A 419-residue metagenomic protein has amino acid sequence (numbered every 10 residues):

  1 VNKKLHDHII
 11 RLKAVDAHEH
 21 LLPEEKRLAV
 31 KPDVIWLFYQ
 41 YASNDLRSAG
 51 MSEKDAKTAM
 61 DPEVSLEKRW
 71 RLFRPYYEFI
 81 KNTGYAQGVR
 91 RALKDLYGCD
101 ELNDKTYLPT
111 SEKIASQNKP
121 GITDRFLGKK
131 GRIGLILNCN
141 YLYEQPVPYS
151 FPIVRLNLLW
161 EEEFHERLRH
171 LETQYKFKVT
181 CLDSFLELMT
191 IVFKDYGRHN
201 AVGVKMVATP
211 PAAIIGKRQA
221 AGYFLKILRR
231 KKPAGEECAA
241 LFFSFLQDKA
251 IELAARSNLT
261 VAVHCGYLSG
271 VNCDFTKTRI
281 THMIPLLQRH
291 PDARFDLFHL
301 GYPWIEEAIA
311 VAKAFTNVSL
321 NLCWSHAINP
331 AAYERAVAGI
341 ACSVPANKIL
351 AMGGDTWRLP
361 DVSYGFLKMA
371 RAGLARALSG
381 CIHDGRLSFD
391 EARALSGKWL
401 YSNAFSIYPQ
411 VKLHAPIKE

Functional and structural regions predicted by a protein language model:
V1-V15, I35-K94, A346-K348, Y364-E419: Mid-to-C-terminal alpha-helical segments outside catalytic/metal-binding sites
K13-K26, V261-G266: Histidine-centered catalytic micro-motifs
H18, I136, V204, A254 (+5 more regions): Conserved, mostly hydrophobic/aromatic
A29-V34: Short Gly/aromatic-enriched secondary-structure transition segments
A92-T260, S269: Active-site gating/metal-coordination segments in enzymes
L142, L158, A208-P210, Y267-S269 (+3 more regions): Active-site-proximal loop/turn and secondary-structure-junction residues that shape catalytic pockets, frequently
F242-F315, S319: Long, well-ordered mid-to-C-terminal structural blocks that present hydrophobic/aromatic surfaces
H282, D292-E419: H/E-rich (His + Asp/Glu) clusters that bind or coordinate divalent metals
